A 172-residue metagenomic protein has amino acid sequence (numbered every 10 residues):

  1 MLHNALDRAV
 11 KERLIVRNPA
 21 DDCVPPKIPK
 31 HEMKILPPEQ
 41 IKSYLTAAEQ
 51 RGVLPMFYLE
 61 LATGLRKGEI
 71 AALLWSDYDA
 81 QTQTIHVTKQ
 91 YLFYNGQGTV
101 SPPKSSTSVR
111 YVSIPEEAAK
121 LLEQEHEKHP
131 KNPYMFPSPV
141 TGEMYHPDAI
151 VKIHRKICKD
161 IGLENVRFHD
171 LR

Functional and structural regions predicted by a protein language model:
M1-D7, C23, I114: Non-catalytic DNA-binding core/recognition domains of DNA-processing enzymes
N4, D21, A72-L73, K152 (+1 more regions): DNA-binding alpha-helical recognition surfaces that contact promoter or target DNA
A5, M56-L59, I157: Structural preference for long, well-ordered alpha-helical segments in enzyme cores
D7, K11, W75, R155 (+1 more regions): Residue-level detection of the helix-turn-helix DNA-binding "recognition helix"
K11, I15-L73, A80-Q81, E117 (+1 more regions): Basic, Lys/Arg- and aromatic-enriched nucleic-acid-binding interface segment
D22-I28, E39, A72-E127: Conserved tyrosine-mediated DNA breakage-rejoining catalytic core shared by Y-recombinases
K42-V53, T63, V112, H126-M144 (+1 more regions): Short, basic (Lys/Arg/His-rich) helix/loop patches that form interaction surfaces in the mid-to-C-terminal regions
